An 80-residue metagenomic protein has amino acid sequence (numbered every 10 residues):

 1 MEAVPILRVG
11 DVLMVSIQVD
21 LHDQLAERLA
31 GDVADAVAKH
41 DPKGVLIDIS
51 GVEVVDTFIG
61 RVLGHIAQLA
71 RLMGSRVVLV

Functional and structural regions predicted by a protein language model:
E2-G31: STAS-typified acidic loop motif
A34-V37: Conserved alpha-helical scaffold flanking the Walker A/P-loop in AAA+ ATPase domains
K39-K43, I47-V80: Amphipathic alpha-helical interaction surfaces in cytosolic regulatory modules
